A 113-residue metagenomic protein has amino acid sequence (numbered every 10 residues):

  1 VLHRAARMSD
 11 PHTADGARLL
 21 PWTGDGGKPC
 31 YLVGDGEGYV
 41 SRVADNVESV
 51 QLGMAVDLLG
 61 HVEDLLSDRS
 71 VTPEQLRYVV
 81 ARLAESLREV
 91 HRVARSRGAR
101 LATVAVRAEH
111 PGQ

Functional and structural regions predicted by a protein language model:
V1-Q113: Hydrophobic alpha-helical segments that drive targeting, anchoring, or assembly
